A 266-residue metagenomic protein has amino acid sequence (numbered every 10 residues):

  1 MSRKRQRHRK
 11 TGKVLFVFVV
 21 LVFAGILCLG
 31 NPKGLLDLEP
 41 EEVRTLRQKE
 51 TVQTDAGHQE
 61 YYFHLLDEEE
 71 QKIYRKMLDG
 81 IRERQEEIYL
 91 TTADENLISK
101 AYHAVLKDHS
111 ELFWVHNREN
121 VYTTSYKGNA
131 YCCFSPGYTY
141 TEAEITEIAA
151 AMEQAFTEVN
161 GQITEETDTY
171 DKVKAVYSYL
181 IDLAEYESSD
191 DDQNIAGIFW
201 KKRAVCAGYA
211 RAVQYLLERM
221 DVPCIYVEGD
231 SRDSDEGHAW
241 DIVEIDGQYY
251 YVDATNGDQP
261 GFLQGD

Functional and structural regions predicted by a protein language model:
S2-T167: N-terminal accessory/pre-domain segments preceding catalytic cores
L65, Y74, W200-A204, E228: Alpha-helix capping and helix-loop boundary segments enriched in small/acidic/polar residues
Y89, L183, E187-D190, K201-K202 (+2 more regions): Repeated polar recognition positions within modular binding domains
F134, G197, K201, Q248-A254: Short, well-ordered strand-loop elements centered on a beta-strand within folded domains, enriched for acidic residues
E144-I198: Secondary-structure boundary elements
D191-N194, F199, A204, G208-Y215: Conserved active-site-adjacent core of cysteine acyl-enzyme catalytic domains
G208-D266: Hydrophobic/aromatic-rich core segments of domains that either
